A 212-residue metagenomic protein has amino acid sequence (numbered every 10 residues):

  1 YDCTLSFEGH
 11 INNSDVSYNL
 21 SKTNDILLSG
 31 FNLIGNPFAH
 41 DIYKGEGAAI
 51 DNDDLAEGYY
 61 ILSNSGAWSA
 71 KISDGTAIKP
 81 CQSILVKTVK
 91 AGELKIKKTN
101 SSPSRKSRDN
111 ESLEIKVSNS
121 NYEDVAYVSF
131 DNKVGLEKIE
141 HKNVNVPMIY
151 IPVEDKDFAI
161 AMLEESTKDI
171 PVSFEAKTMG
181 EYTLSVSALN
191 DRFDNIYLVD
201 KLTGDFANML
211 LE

Functional and structural regions predicted by a protein language model:
D2-E212: Compositionally biased Ser/Thr/Gly- and acidic/asparagine-rich, proline-interspersed low-complexity stretches
